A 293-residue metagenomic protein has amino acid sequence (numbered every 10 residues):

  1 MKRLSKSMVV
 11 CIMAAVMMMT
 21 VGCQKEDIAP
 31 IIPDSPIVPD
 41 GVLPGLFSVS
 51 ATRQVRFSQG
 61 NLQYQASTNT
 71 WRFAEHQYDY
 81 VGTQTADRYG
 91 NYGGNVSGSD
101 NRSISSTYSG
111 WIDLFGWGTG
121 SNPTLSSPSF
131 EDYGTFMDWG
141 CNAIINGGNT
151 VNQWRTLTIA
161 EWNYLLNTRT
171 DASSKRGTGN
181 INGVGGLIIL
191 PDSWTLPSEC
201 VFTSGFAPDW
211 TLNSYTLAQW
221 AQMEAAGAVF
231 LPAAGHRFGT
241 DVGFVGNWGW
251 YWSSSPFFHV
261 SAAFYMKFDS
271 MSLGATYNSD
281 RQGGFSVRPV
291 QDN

Functional and structural regions predicted by a protein language model:
M1-I12: Bacterial N-terminal signal peptides that target proteins for export
M19-G22: C-terminal motif of bacterial Sec signal peptides marking the signal peptidase cleavage site
Q24-E26: Bacterial signal peptide processing site
P30-N293: Conserved positions within compact, well-structured domain cores
